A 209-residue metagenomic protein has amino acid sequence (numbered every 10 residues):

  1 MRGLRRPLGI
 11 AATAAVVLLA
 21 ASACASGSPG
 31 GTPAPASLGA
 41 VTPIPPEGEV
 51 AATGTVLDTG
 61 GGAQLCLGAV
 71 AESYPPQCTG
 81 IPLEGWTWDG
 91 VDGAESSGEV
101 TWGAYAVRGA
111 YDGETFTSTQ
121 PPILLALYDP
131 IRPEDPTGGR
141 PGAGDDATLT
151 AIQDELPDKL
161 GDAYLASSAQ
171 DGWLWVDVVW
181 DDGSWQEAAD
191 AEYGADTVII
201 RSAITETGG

Functional and structural regions predicted by a protein language model:
R2-A12, C24-G209: OB-fold and OB-like single-stranded nucleic-acid-recognition modules and their adjacent interaction interfaces
L19-A23: C-terminal motif of bacterial Sec signal peptides marking the signal peptidase cleavage site
